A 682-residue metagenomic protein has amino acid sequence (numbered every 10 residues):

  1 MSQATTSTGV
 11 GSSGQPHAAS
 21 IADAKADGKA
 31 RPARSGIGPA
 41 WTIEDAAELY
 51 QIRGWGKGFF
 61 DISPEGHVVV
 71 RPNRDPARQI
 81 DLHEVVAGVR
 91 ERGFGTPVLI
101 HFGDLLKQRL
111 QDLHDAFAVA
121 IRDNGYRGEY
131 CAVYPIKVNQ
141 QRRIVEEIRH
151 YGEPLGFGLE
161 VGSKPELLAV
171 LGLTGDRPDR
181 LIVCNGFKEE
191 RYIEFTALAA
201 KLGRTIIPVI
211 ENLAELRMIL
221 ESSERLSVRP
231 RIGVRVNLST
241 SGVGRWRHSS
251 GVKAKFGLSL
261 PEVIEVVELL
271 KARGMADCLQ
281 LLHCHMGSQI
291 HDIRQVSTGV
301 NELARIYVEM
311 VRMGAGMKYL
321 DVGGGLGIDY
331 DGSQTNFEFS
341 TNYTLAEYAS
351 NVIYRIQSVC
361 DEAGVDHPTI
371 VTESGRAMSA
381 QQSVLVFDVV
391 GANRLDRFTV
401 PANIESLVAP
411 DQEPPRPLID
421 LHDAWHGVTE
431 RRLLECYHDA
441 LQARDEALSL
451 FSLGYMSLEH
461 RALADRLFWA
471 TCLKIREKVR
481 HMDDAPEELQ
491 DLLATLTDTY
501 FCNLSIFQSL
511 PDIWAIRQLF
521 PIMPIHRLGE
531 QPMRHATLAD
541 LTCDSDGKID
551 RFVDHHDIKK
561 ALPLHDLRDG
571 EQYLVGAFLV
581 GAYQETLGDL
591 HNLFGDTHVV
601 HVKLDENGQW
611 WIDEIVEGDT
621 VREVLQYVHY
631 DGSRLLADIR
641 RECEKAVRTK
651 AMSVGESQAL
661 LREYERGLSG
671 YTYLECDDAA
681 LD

Functional and structural regions predicted by a protein language model:
S2-G95, K603, W610-W611, V621-V624 (+1 more regions): Conserved, well-structured core domains of diverse proteins
D45-A46, Q111-V119, R142-E147, L167-A169 (+5 more regions): Short alpha-helical segments and helix-capping/turn motifs at coil-helix boundaries
G56, N351, Q357-D682: Charged (often Lys/Glu-rich) extended helix/loop segments that serve as interaction or gating elements
K57, I62-Q140: Low-complexity, highly charged intrinsically disordered N-terminal segments that act as targeting/localization
H67, D75, L105, N139-Q141 (+15 more regions): Short, glycine-/Ser/Thr-/acidic-enriched flexible segments
D104-D112, E265, E302, N351: A non-catalytic, amphipathic alpha-helix used as a structural packing/dimerization or gating element in enzyme scaffolds
N124-D321, I328-D331, N342-E347, R355 (+1 more regions): Active-site-proximal beta-alpha core segment in soluble small-molecule metabolic enzymes
I290-T298, D329-E347, A377-A392, D589: Short glycine/threonine-rich loop-to-helix capping motif typified by GTGT followed within a few residues by an Asp-Pro
